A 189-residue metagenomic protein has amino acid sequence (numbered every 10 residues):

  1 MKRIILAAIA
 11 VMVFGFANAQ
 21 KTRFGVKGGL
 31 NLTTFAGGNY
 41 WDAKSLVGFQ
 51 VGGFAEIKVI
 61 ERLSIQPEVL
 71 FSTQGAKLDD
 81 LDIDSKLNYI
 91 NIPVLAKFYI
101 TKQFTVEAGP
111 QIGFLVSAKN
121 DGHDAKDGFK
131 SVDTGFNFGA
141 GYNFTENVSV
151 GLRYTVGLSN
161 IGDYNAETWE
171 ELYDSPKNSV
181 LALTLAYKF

Functional and structural regions predicted by a protein language model:
I9, G52-F54, P93-L95, G139 (+1 more regions): Outer-membrane beta-barrel architecture
Q20-T22, A43-F49, K86-I90, K130-F136 (+1 more regions): Residues that define the transmembrane beta-barrel architecture of outer-membrane proteins
T22, R62-I65, F104-V106, E146-L152: Repeated loop/turn-to-beta-strand initiation elements of outer-membrane beta-barrel proteins
V26-G28, P67, V94, A108 (+3 more regions): Membrane-embedded beta-strand positions of outer-membrane beta-barrel proteins
L30-T34, F71-G75, I112-V116, Y154-N160 (+1 more regions): Transmembrane beta-strands of outer-membrane beta-barrel pores
N31, G139-S149, V156, S175-F189: Outer-membrane beta-barrel "beta-signal"
A36-D42, K77-I83, A118-A125, G162-W169: Outer-membrane beta-barrel translocator domains and adjoining extracellular loop/strand segments of Gram-negative
I57-E61, F98-K102, F144-E146, F189: Outer-membrane beta-barrel strand-turn architecture
